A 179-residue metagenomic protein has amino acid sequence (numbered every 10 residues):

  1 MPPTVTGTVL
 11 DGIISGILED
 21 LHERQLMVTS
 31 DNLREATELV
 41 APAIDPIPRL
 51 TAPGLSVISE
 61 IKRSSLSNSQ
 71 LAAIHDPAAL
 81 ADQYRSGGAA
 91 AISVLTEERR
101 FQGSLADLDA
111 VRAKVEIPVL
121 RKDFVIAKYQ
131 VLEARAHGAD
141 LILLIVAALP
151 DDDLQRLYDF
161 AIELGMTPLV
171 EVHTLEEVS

Functional and structural regions predicted by a protein language model:
M1-V119, F160-S179: Conserved N-terminal beta1-alpha1 strand-loop-helix module at the mouth
E116-R121, V125-S179: Conserved anion-binding
